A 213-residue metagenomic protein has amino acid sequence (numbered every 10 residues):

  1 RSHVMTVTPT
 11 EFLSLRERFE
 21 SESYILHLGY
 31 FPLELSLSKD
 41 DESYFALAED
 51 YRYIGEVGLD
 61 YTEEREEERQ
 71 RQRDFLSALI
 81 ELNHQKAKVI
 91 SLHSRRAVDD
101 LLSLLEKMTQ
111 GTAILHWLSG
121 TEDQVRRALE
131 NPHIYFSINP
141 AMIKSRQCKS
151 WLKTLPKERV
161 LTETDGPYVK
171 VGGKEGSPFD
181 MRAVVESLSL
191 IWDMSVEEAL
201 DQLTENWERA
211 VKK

Functional and structural regions predicted by a protein language model:
R1-K213: Mid-domain alpha/beta scaffold segments of enzyme catalytic cores
